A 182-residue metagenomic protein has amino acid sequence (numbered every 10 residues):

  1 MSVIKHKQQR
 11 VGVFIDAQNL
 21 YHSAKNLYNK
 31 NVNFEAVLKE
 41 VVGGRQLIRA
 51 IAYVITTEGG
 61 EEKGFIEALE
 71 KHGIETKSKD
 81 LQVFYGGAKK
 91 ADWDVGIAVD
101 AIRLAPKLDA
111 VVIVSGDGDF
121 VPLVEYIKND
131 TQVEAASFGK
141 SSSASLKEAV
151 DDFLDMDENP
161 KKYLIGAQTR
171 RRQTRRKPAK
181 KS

Functional and structural regions predicted by a protein language model:
M1-S182: Terminal and domain-boundary accessory regions
